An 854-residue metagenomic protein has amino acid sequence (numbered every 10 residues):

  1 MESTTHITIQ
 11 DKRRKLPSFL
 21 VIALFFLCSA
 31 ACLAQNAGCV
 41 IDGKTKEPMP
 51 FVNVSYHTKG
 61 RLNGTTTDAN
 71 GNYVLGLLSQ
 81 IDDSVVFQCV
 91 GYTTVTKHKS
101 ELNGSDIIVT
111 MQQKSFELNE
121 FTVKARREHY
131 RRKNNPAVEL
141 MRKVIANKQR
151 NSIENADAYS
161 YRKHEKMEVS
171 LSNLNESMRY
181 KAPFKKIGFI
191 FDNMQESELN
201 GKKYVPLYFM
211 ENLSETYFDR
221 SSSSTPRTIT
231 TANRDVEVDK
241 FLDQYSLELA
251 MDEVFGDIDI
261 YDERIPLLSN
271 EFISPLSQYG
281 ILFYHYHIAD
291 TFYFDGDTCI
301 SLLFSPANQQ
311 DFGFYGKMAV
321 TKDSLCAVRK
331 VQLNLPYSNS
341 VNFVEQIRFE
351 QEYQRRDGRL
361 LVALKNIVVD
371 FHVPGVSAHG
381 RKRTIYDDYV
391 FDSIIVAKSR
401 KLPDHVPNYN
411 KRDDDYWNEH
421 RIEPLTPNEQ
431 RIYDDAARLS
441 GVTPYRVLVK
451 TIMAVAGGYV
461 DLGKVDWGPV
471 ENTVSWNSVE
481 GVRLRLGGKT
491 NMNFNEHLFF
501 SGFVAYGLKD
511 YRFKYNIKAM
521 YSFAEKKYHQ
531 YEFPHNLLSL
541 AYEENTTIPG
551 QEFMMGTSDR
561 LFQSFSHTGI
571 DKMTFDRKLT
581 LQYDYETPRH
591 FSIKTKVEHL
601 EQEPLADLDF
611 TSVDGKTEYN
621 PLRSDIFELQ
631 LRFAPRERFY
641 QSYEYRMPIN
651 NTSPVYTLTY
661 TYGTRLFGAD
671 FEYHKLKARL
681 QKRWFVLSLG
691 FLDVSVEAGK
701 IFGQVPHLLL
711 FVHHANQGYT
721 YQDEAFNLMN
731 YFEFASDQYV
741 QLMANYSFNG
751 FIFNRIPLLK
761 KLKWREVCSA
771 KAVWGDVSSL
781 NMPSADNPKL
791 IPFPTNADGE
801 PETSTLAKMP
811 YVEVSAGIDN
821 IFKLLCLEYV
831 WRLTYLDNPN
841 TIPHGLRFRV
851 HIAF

Functional and structural regions predicted by a protein language model:
Q35-M49: Structural motif
M49, V74-D82: Short Pro-Gly-centered beta-turn/loop motif in secreted/extracellular proteins
V52-Y56, V85, V123, Y161 (+1 more regions): Hydrophobic beta-strand segments
Y56-G60, S84-K97: A short, solvent-exposed loop/turn motif at the edges and junctions of modular extracellular/periplasmic domains
K59-N72: Short, acidic Ser/Thr/Gly-rich low-complexity loop/linker segments typical of extracellular and cell-surface proteins
D82, F116, R126-C299, S305-G313 (+7 more regions): Structured extracytoplasmic
I107-E117, F121-A125: Conserved "repeat-terminator" motif of extracellular CCP/Sushi domains
N270-F272, K401-F854: Exposed, low-structure sequence patches enriched in small/polar residues
